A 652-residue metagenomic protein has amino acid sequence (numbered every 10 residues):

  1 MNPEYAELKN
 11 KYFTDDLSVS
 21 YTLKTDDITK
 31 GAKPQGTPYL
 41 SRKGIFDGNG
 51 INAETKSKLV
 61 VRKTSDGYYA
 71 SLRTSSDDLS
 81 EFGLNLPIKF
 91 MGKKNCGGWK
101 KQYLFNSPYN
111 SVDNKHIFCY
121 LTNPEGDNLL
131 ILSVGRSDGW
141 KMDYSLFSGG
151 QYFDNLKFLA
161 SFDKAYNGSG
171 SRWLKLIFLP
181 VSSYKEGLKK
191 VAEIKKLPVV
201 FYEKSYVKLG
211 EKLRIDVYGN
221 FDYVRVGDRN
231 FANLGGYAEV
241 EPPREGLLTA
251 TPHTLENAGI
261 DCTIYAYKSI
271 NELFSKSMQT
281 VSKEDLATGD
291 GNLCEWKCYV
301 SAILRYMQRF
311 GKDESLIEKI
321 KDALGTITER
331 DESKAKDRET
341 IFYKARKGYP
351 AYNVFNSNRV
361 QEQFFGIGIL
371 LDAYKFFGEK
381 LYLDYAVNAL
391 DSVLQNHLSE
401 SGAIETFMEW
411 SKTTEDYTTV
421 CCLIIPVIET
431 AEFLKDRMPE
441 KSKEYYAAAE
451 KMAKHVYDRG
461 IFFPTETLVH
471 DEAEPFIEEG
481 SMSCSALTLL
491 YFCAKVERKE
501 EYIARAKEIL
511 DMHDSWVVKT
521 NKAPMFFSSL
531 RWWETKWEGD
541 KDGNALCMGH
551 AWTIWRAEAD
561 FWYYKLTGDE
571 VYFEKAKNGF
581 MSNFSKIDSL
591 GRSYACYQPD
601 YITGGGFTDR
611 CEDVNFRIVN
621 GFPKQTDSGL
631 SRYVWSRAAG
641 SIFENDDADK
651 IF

Functional and structural regions predicted by a protein language model:
M1-S71, S75-N128, G135-R136: Beta-strand-rich N-terminal accessory domains
T14, K63-S65, D77, V112 (+6 more regions): Surface-exposed coil/turn segments at beta-strand junctions on protein surfaces, enriched
D47-T64, V191-P198, F643-D649: Low-complexity, acidic Ser/Thr/Pro/Gly-rich terminal tails and inter-domain linkers that flank the onset of structured
K58-V61, S161-Y166, E239: Beta-strand-rich interaction surfaces with strong enrichment in secreted/lumenal proteins
S65-S71, S171-K175, K212-R214, Y237: Intrinsic-disorder/low-complexity, polar/charged segments enriched in Ser/Thr/Lys/Arg/Asp/Glu/Gln
N85-K89, K93, Y120-E203, T254: Beta-strand-rich recognition/accessory modules
N95-N155, M525-E534, K541-H550, A557 (+2 more regions): Ordered, small/hydrophobic-rich secondary-structure cores
E193-R214, G219-F652: Glycan-recognition and catalytic cores of secretory/periplasmic carbohydrate-active enzymes
